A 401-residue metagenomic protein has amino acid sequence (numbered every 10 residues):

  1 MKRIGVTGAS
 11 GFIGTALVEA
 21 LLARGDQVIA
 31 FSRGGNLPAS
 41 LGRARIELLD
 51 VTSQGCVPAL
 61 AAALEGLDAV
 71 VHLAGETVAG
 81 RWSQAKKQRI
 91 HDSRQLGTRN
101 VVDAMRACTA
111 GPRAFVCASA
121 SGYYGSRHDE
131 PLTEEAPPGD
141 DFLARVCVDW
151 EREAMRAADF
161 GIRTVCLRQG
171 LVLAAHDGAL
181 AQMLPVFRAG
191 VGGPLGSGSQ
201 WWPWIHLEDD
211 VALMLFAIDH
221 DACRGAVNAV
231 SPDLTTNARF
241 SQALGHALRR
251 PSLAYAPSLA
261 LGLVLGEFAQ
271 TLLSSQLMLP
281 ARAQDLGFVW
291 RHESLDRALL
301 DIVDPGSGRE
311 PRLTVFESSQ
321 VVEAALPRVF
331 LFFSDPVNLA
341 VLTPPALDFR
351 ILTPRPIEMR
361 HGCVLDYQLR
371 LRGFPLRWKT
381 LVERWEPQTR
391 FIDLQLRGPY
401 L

Functional and structural regions predicted by a protein language model:
I4-R24: N-terminal Rossmann NAD(P)H-binding glycine-rich loop of SDR-like oxidoreductase domains
S40-G97: NAD(P)H-binding glycine-rich loop region in Rossmannoid oxidoreductase-like domains and their noncatalytic homologs
W82-K87, R99-D141: Conserved Rossmann-fold NAD(P)-dependent oxidoreductase catalytic core, especially the SDR/UDP-sugar
S119, R152-A175: Conserved beta-loop-beta element that borders a ligand/cofactor-binding pocket
V148, I162, L173-Q182, A217-V227: Glycine/proline-rich active-site loop of Rossmann-fold NAD(P)-dependent oxidoreductases
L184-G192, Q200-L234: Alpha-helical substrate-binding/gating segment
L213, H220-E267, L300-E310: Mid/C-terminal beta-alpha module of Rossmann-like enzyme folds, strongest in SDR-family dehydrogenases/epimerases
M278, D304-R360: Hydrophobic ligand-binding cavity/cleft-lining segments
